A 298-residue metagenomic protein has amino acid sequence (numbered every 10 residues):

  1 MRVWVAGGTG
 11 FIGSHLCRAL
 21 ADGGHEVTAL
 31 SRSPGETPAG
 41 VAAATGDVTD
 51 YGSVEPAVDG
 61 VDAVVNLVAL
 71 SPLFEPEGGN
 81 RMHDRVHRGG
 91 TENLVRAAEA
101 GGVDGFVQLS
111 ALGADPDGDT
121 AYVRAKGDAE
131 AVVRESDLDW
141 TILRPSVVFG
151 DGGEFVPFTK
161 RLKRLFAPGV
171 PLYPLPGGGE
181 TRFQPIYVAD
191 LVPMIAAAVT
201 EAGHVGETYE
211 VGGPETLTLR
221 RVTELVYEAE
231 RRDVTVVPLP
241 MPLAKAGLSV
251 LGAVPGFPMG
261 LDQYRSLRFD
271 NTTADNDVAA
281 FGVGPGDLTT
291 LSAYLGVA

Functional and structural regions predicted by a protein language model:
R2, E26, D104-G105, D139: Residues at the starts of beta-strands that form the adenosine-phosphate
V3-G23: N-terminal Rossmann NAD(P)H-binding glycine-rich loop of SDR-like oxidoreductase domains
H15, A19, A97, V132 (+1 more regions): Rossmann-fold NAD(P)-dependent oxidoreductase module
H25-R32: Conserved glycine-rich Rossmann-like NAD(P)H-binding loop of the short-chain dehydrogenase/reductase
G35, V41-E92, A97, L112-D115: NAD(P)H-binding glycine-rich loop region in Rossmannoid oxidoreductase-like domains and their noncatalytic homologs
L70, D84-E130, R134-E135, T141-R144: Conserved Rossmann-fold NAD(P)-dependent oxidoreductase catalytic core, especially the SDR/UDP-sugar
G118-E228: Oxidoreductase cofactor-interface core, primarily capturing Rossmann-like NAD(P)-dependent enzymes
P242-A298: A hydrophobic C-terminal alpha-helical subdomain
